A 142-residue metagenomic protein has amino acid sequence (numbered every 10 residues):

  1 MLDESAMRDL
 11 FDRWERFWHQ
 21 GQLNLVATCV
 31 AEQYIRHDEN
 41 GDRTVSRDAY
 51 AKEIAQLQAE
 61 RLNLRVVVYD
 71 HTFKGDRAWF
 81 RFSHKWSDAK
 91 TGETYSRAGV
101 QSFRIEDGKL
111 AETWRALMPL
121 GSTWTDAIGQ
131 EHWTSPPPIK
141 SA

Functional and structural regions predicted by a protein language model:
M1, S5-A6, H37, A51-A142: A beta-strand edge to alpha-helix "cap/lid" segment located at domain peripheries
M1-Q33, T44, E131-A142: Short, low-complexity N-terminal intrinsically disordered segments enriched in polar/charged residues
R43-K52: Short beta-edge strand/loop motif at the mouth of beta-sheet-based domains
